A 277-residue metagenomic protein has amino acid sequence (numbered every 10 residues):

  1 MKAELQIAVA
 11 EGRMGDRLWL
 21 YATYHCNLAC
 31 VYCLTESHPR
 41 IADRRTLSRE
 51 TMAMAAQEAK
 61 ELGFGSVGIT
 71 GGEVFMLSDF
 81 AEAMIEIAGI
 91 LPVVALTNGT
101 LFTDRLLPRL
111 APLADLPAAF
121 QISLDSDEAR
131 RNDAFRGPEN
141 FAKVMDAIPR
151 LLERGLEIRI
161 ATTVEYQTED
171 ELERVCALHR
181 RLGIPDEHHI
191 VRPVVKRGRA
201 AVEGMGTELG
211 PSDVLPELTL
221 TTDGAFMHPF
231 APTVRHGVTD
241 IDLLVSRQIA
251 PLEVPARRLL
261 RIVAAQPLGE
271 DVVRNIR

Functional and structural regions predicted by a protein language model:
M1-G71, F75-E86, P92: Conserved alpha-helical substructure of the radical SAM core
L28, A129-R130, I158: Glycine-centered loop/turn positions within well-structured domains that cap or flank conserved ligand/cofactor-binding
V31-L34, L107, N132-D133, A231: A short local structural element in Rossmann-fold oxidoreductases
R40-M54, V74-A114, L124-A129, E139-K143 (+1 more regions): Canonical radical SAM enzyme core domain
L62-V67, I90, V94, A118-Q121 (+2 more regions): Conserved C-terminal portion of the radical SAM core fold that forms the substrate/S-adenosylmethionine-binding
A114-F120, K143-M145, T207-E217: A polyampholytic, Gly/Pro-enriched intrinsically disordered region
R131-A134, V202: Short acidic, glycine/proline-rich loop/turn micro-motifs
K196-R277: Accessory C-terminal segments flanking Radical SAM cores
